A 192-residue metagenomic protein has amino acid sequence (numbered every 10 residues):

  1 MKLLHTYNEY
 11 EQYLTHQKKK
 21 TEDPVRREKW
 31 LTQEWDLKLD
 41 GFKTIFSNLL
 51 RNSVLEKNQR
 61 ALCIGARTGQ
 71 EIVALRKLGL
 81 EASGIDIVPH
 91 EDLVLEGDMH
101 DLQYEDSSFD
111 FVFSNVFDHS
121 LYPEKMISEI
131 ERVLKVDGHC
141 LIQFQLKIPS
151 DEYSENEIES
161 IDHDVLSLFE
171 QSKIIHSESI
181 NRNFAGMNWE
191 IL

Functional and structural regions predicted by a protein language model:
M1-S53: Class I SAM-dependent methyltransferase Rossmann-like catalytic core, especially the SAM/SAH-binding loop
R60-D101: Class I SAM-dependent methyltransferase SAM/SAH-binding core
H100-V112: A short acidic, Gly/Pro-enriched loop at the edge of an enzyme's catalytic core that lines a small-molecule cofactor
D110-P123: A short SAM/SAH-binding and catalytic strip from SAM-dependent methyltransferases
E124-H139: A short glycine-rich, Lys/Arg-flanked "PGG" loop and its adjoining helix->strand segment in the class I
L141-E170: Conserved class I S-adenosyl-L-methionine
S172-L192: Core SAM-dependent methyltransferase catalytic element
